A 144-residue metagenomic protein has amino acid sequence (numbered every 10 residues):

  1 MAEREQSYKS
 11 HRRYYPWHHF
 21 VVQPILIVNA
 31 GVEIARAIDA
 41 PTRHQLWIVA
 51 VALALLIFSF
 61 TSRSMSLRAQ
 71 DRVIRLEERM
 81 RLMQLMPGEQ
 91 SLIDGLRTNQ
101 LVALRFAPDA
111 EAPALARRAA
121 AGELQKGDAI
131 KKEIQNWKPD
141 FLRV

Functional and structural regions predicted by a protein language model:
E3-R68, R72: Membrane-targeting alpha-helical segments
V22-I25, E77, R105, K131: Generic structural concept
V73-V102: Membrane-cytosol interface motif
M80, E111, F141-V144: Short, structured loop/turn "capping" segments at alpha-beta junctions
G95-R117, G127: Cytosol/matrix-facing amphipathic helices and coiled-coil assembly/linker segments of eukaryotic membrane proteins
K126-V144: A membrane-cytosol interface segment of integral membrane proteins
